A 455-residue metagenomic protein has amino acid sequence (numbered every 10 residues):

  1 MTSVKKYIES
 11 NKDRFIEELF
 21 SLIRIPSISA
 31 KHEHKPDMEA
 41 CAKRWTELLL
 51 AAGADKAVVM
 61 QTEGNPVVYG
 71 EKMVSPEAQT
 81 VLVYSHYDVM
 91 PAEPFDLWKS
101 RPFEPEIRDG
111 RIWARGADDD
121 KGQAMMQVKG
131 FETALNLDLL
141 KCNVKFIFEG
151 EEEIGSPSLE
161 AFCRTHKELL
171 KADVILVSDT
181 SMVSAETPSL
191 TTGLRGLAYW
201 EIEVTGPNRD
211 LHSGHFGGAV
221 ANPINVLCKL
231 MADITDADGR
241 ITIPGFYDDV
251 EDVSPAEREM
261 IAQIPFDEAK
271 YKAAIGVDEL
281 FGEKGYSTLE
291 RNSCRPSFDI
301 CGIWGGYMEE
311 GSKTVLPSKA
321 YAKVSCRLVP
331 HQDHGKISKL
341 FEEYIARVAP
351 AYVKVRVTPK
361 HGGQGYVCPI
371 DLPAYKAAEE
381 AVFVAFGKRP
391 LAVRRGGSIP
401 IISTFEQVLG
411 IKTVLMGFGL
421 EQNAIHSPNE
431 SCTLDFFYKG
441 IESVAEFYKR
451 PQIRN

Functional and structural regions predicted by a protein language model:
T2-F95, K319, K336: N-terminal helical capping/dimerization or prosegment-like subdomains of hydrolases acting on amide or phosphate bonds
A51, S184-A185, T242-K319, P330-E343 (+2 more regions): An extended, acidic, His-containing surface patch that forms the Zn2+-binding/catalytic region of metallohydrolases
A78-K145, K439: Active-site metal-coordination/substrate-binding segment of hydrolases, especially metallo-dependent peptidases
Y87-V89, R111, I147-S156, S178-M182 (+3 more regions): Acidic, glycine-rich active-site loops and adjacent beta-strand->loop/helix elements that engage anionic groups
D118, N208-D210, C326-D333, G363: A generic structural motif
D118-G193, N455: Acidic/histidine-rich catalytic neighborhood of metal-dependent amide-processing enzymes
S189-T205, V414-M416: Flexible glycine/proline-rich, aromatic-decorated loop/lid segments
G217-D238: A short core secondary-structure module
